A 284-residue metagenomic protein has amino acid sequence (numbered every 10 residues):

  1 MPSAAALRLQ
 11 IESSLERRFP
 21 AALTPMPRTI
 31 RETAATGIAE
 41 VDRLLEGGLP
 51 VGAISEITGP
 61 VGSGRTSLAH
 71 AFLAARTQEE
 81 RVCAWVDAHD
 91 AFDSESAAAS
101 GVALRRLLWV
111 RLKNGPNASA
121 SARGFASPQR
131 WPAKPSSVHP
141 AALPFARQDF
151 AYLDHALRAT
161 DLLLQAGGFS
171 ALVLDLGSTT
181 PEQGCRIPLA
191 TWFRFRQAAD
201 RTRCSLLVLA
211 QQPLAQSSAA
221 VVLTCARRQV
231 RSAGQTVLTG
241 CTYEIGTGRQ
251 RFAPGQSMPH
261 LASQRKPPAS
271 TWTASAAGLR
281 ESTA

Functional and structural regions predicted by a protein language model:
M1-L15, F19-A21, Q216, R228-A284: C-terminal regions of RecA-like/P-loop NTPase motor modules
M1-W85, A99-V102, P116-G124, P128-W131 (+3 more regions): Detector for small/aliphatic-rich hydrophobic stretches
V41, I57, A97, L107 (+2 more regions): Conserved RecA-like P-loop NTPase ATPase core
E80-R81, A103-R106, F169, T202-S205 (+2 more regions): Short glycine-/polar-rich loops that comprise or flank the Walker A/P-loop and associated switch/sensor motifs
H89-D90, Q212: Residues in the short beta-alpha loop(s) of Rossmann-like NAD(P)-binding domains
D90-A99: Short, glycine/polar-rich helix-capping loops at beta-to-alpha or helix-loop-helix junctions that flank or form
N114-A122, H139-Q229: P-loop NTPase motor core
